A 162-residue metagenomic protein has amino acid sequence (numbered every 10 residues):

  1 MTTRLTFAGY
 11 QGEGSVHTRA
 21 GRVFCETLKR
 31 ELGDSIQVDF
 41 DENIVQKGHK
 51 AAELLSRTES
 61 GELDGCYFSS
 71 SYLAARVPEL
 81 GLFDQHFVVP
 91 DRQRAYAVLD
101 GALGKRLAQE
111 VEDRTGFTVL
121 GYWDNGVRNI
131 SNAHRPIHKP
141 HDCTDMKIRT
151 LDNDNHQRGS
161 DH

Functional and structural regions predicted by a protein language model:
T2-H17, G21-C25, I36-D41, D145-R149: Short, well-ordered beta-strand elements
H17, Q46-K47, D100, R149: Charged, low-complexity surface patches
V23-R30, D34, Q109: A generic structural signal for well-ordered alpha-helical segments enriched in polar/charged residues
E26, A52, S56, D64-G65 (+1 more regions): Contiguous mixed-secondary-structure segments that line small-molecule binding/active-site clefts of soluble domains
R30-E31, Q37-T58: Extracytoplasmic small-molecule ligand-binding "clamshell" domains of the periplasmic binding protein/Venus flytrap
D34-S35, F117: Short, well-ordered coil loops that connect the C-terminus of an alpha-helix to the N-terminus of a beta-strand
G61: Active-site charged/polar residues at nucleotide-handling catalytic sites that mediate phosphoryl, nucleotidyl
